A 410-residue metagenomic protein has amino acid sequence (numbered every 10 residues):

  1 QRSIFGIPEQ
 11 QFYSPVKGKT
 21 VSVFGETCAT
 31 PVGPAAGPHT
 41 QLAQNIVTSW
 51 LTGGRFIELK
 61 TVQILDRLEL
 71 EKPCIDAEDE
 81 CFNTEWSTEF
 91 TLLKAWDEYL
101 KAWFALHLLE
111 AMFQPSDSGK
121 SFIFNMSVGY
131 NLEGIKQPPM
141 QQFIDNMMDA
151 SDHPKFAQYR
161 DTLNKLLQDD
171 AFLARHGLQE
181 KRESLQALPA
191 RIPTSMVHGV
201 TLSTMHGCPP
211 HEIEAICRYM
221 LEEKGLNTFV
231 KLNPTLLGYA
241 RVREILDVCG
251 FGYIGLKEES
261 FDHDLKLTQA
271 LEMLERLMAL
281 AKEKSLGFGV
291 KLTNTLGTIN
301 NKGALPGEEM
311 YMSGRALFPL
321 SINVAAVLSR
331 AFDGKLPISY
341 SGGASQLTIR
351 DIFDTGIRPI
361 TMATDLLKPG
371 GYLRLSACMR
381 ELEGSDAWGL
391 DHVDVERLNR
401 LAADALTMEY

Functional and structural regions predicted by a protein language model:
Q1-G225: N-terminal capping/small domains of soluble enzymes
R2-P15, P234-G334, P369-A387: Glycine/Thr-rich beta-alpha phosphate-binding loop at enzyme active sites
T27-G33, S285-L286, L328-S341: Short beta-strand/loop segments at the ligand-binding rim of alpha/beta enzyme cores
P34, V230, V290, L328 (+2 more regions): Conserved, mostly hydrophobic/aromatic
A36-H39, L296, G334-I349: Glycine-rich beta-to-alpha transition loops that act as phosphate-gripper elements at the mouths of alpha/beta enzyme
A43-S49, A215-R218, R330, G343-M362: Catalytic cores of alpha/beta
G53-L65, L232-P234, D351-C378, T407-E409: Glycine-rich phosphate-binding active-site loops on the catalytic face of alpha/beta enzymes
R67-W86, L367-H392: C-terminal helical cap(s) of enzyme catalytic domains, especially alpha/beta-barrels
